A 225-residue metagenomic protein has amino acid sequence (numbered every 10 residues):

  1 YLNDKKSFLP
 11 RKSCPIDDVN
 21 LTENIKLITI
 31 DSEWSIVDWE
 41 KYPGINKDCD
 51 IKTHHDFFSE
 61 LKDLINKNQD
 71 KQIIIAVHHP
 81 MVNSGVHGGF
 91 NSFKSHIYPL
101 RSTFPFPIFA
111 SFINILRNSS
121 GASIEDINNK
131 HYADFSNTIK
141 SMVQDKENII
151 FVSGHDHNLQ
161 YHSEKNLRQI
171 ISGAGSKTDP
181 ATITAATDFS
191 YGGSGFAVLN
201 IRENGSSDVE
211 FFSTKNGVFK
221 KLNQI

Functional and structural regions predicted by a protein language model:
Y1-I73, H87-D126, T138-I150, D156-N200: Extended active-site neighborhood of metal-dependent phosphoesterases/phosphodiesterases
K26, D208-E210: General beta-strand recognition
A76-H78: A cross-family glycoside hydrolase active-site/sugar-binding cleft signature
N129, D134-F135: Flexible, glycine-rich surface segments
N200, F211-F212: Hydrophobic beta-strand positions
N204-S206, S213-I225: Acidic, His/Gly-rich catalytic cores of divalent-metal-dependent hydrolytic chemistry
